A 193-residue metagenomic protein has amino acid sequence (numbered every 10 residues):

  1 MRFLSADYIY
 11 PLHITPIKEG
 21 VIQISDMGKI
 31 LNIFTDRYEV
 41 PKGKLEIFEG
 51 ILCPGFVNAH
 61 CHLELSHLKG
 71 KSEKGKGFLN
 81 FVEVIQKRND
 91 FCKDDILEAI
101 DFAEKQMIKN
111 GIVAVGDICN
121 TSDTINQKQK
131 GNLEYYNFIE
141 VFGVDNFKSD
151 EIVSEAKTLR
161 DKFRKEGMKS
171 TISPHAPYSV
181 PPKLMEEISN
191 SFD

Functional and structural regions predicted by a protein language model:
R2-F3, I9-C53: Histidine-rich, glycine-flanked metal-binding segment
P54-S66: Histidine-centered catalytic micro-motifs
H67-E98, Y136-F142: Active-site gating loops and adjacent loop-to-helix segments of metal-dependent hydrolytic enzymes
I100-E104: Membrane-proximal helix-turn-helix segments that form the acceptor-binding/catalytic region of lipid-linked
V113-A114: Short acidic/polar active-site loop segments enriched in Thr and Asp
I118-C119: Charged, low-complexity intrinsically disordered terminal segments
T124-D193: Metal-coordinating catalytic core of metallo-dependent amide/deamination hydrolases
